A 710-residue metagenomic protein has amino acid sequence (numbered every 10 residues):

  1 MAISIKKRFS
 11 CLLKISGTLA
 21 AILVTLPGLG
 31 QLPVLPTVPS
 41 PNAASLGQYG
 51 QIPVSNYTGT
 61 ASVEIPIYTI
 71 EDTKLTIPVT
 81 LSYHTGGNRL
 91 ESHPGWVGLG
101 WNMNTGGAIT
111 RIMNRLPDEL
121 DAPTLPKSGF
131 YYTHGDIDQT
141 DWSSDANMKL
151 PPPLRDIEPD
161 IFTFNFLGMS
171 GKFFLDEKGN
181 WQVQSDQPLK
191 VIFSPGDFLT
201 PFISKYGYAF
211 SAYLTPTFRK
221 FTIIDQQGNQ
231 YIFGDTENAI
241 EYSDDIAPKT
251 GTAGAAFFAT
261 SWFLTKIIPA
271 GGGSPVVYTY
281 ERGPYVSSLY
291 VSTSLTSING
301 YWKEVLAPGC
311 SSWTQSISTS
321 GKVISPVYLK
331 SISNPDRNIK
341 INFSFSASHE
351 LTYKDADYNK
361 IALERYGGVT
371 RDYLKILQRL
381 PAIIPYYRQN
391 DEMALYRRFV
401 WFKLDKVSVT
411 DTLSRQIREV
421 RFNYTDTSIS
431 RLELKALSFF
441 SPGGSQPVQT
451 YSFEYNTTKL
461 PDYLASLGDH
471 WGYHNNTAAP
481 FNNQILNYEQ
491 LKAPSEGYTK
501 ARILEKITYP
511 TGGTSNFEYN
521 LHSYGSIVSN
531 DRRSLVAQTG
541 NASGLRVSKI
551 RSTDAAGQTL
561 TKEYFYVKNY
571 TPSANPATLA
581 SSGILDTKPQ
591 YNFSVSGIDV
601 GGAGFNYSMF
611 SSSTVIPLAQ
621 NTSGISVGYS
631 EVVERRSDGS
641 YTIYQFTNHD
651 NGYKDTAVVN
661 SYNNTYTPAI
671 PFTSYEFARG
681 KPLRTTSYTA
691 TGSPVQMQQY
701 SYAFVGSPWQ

Functional and structural regions predicted by a protein language model:
M1-C11: N-terminal secretory signal peptides that target proteins for export/translocation
S10-T18: Sec-dependent signal peptide recognition, specifically the positively charged N-region followed immediately by
T18, G28-L29: Cleavable N-terminal signal peptides
Q31-N180, T508-S515, S523, V528-F565 (+1 more regions): Short secondary-structure "cap/edge" segments that initiate or terminate local elements
V38-A44, M169, V183, P188-S194 (+1 more regions): N-terminal, Lys/Arg-enriched amphipathic/low-complexity engagement segments that precede the first folded domain
Y68-I70, N88, G98, E177 (+1 more regions): Non-catalytic interaction/targeting regions
